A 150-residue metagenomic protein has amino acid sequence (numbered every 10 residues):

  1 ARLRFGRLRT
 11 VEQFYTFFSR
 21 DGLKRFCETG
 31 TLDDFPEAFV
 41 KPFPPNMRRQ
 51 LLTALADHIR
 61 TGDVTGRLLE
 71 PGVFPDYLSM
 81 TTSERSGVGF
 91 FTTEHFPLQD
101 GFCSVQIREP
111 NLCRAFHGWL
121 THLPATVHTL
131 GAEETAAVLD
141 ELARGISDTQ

Functional and structural regions predicted by a protein language model:
A1-L139, A143: Hydrophobic protein-protein interaction segments
